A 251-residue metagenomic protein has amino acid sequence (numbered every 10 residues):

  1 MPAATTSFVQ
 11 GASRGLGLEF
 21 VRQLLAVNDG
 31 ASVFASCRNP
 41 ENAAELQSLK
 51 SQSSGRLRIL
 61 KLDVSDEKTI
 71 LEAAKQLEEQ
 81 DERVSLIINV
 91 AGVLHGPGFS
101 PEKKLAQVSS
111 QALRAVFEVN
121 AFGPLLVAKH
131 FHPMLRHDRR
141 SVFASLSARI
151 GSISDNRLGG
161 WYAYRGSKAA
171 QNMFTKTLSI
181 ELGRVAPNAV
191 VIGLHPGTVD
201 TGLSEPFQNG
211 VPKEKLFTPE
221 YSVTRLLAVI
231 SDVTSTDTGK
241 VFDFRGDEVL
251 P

Functional and structural regions predicted by a protein language model:
F8, A12, Y162: NAD(P)H cofactor-binding loop motif with strongest signal on the N-terminal glycine-rich segment
S13, G17-Q23: N-terminal Rossmann NAD(P)H-binding glycine-rich loop of SDR-like oxidoreductase domains
L25-E45: Conserved glycine-rich Rossmann-like NAD(P)H-binding loop of the short-chain dehydrogenase/reductase
K50-K68: Rossmann-fold cofactor-recognition segment
V64-R83: Conserved Rossmann-fold cofactor-binding substructure of NAD(P)-dependent oxidoreductases
V93-F122, L126, R136-V185: Catalytic loop of short-chain dehydrogenase/reductase
N172, L182-V199, D237-V241: Conserved Rossmann-fold SDR core element
G193, T201, E205-P251: C-terminal helical subdomain
